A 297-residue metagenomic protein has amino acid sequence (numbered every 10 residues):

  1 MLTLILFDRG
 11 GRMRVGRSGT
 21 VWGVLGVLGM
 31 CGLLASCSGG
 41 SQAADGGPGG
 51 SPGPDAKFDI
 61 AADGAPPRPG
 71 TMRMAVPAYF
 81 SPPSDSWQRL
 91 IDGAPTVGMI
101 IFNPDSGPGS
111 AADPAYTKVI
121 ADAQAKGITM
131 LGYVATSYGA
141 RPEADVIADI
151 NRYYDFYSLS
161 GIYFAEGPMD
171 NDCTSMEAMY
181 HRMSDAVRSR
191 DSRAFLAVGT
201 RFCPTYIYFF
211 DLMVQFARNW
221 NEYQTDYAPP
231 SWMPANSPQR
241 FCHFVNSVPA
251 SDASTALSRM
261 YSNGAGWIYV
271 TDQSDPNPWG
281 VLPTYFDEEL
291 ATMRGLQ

Functional and structural regions predicted by a protein language model:
L4, R9-V15, L34-P66: Ser/Thr-rich, Pro/Gly/Ala-heavy low-complexity intrinsically disordered linkers and tails of secreted extracellular
I5-R9, V24, F202: Intrinsically disordered and other compositionally biased segments
G23-A35: Bacterial N-terminal signal peptides
V27, G39, G50-P52, L159 (+1 more regions): Residue-level detection of beta-strand scaffold positions
P66-Q297: Glycan-processing catalytic domains of CAZymes
